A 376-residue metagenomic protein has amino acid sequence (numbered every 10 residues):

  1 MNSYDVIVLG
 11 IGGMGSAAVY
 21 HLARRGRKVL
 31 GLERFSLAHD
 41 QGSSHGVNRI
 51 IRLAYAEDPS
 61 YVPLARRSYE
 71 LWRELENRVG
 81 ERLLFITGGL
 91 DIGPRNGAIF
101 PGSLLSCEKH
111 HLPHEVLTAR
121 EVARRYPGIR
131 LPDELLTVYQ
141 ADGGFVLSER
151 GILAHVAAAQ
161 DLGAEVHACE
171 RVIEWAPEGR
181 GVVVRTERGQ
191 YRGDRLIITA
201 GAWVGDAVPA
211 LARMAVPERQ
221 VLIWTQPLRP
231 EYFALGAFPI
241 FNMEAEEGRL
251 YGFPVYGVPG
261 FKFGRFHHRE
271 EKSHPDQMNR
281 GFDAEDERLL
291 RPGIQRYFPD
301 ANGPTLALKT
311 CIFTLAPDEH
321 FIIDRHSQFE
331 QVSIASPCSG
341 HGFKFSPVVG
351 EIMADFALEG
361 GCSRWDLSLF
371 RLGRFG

Functional and structural regions predicted by a protein language model:
M1-M14: Beta1/beta-strand and adjacent pyrophosphate-binding region of the FAD-binding site in flavoprotein oxidoreductases
V19-R24, G80-L84, Q190-Y191, R195 (+1 more regions): Active-site substrate-recognition segment that forms the wall of the catalytic cavity or substrate channel
A23-S44: Glycine-rich FAD pyrophosphate-binding loop
N48-R125, L135, R249: Dinucleotide-binding Rossmann-like beta1-alpha1 core, especially the glycine-rich loop that anchors the ADP
P94-L162, H167-A168, E174-R180: Flavin (FAD/FMN) cofactor-binding and adjacent substrate-gating region of FAD-dependent oxidoreductase domains
R120-R124, F145, P217-E218, A284-S363 (+1 more regions): Flavin (FAD/FMN) cofactor-binding core of flavoprotein oxidoreductases
V146-E231: Predominantly flavin-linked oxidoreductase catalytic cores and closely associated redox partners
